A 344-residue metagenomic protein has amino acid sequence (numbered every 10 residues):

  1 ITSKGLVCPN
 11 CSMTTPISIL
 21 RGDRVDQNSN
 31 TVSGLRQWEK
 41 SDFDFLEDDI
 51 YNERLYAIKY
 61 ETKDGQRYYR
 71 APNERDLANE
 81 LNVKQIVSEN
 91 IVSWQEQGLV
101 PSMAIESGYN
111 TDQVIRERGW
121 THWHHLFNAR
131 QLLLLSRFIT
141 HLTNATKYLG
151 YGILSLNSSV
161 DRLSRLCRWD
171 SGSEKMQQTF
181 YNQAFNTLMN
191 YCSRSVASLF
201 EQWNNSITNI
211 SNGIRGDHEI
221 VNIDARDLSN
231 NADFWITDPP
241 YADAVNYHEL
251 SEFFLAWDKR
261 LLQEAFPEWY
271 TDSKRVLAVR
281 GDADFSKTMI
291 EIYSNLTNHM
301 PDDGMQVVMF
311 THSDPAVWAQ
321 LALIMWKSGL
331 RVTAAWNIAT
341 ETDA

Functional and structural regions predicted by a protein language model:
I1-D233, A244-K274, A278, I292 (+4 more regions): Nucleic-acid modification enzymes, centered on SAM-dependent nucleic-acid methyltransferases
A232-W235, Q306: Generic beta-sheet signal
D238: Substrate-binding/specificity loop regions of serine endopeptidase catalytic domains, predominantly subtilases
P267-T333: Conserved Class I SAM-dependent methyltransferase catalytic core
